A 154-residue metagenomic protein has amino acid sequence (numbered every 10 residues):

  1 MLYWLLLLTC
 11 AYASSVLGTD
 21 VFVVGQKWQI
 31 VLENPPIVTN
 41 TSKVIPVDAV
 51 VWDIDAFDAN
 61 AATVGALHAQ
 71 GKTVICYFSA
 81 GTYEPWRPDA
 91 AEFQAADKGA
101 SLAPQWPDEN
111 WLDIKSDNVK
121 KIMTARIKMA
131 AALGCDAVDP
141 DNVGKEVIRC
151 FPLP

Functional and structural regions predicted by a protein language model:
M1-A13: Fungal secretory targeting signals
S14-P154: Glycan-processing catalytic domains of CAZymes
